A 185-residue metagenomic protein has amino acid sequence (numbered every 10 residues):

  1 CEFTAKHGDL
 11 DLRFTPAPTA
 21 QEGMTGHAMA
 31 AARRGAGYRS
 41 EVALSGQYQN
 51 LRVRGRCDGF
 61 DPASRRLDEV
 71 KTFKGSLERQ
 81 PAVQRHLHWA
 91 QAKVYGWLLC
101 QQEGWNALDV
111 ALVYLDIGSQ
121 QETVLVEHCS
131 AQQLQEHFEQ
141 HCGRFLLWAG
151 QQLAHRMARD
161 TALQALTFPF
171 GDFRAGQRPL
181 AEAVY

Functional and structural regions predicted by a protein language model:
C1-R65, A90: Metal-dependent nuclease catalytic cores that hydrolyze phosphodiester bonds in DNA/RNA, characterized by
T25, L87-A90, C129, Q133-Q140 (+1 more regions): Generic recognition of stable, solvent-exposed alpha-helical segments in well-folded globular domains
H27, G55-P81, Y95: Conserved catalytic cores of phosphodiester-cleaving nucleases, focusing on short active-site segments
A28, K93, W97, G143 (+1 more regions): A broad, structural surface signal
A28-R34, V83-L112: Metal-dependent nuclease catalytic cores in nucleic-acid-processing enzymes, especially RNase H-like/related
Q80-R85, F173: Alpha-helix N-cap/helix-initiation motif
W97-A165: Metal-dependent nuclease catalytic regions and adjoining charged, substrate-binding loops involved in nucleic-acid end
Q152-Y185: Conserved pre-motif I regulatory segment
